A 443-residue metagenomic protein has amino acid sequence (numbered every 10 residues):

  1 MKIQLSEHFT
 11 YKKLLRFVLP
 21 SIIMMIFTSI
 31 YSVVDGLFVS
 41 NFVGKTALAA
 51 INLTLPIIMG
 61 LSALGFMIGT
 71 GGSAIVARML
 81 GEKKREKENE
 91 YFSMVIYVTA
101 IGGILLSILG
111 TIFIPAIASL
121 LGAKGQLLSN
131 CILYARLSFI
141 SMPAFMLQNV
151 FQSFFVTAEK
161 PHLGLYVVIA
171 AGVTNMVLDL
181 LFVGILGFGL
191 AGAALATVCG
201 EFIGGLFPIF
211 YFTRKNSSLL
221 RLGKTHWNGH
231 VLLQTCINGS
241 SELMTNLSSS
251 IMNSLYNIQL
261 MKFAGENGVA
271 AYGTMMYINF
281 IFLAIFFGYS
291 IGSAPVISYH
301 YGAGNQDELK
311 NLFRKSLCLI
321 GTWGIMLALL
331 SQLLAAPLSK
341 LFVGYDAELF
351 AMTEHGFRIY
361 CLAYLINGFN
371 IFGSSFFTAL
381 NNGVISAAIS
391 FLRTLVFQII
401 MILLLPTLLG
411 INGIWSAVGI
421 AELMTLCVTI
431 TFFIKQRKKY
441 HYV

Functional and structural regions predicted by a protein language model:
M1-V18, V76-S141, I185-S240, I297-A363 (+1 more regions): Short alpha-helical transmembrane segments in multi-pass integral membrane proteins
S6-V43, P56-G71, I75, M79 (+5 more regions): N-terminal transmembrane alpha-helices
R16-D35, L137, Q148, A171 (+5 more regions): Transmembrane helical elements of multi-pass membrane transporters/channels
L19, I23, T54-I57, Y97 (+15 more regions): Hydrophobic residues within alpha-helical transmembrane segments of multi-pass solute transporters/permease subunits
I30-L48, A118-G125, L181-F188, L247-Y277 (+4 more regions): Helix-terminus/linker motif at the lipid-water interface of multi-pass membrane proteins
L48-I108, F145-L163, A271-L329, L333-A335 (+1 more regions): Small-residue-rich hydrophobic transmembrane alpha-helices
G60-A63, N175-L180, G205-I209, F280-A284 (+3 more regions): Hydrophobic transmembrane alpha-helices of multi-pass small-molecule transporters
G69, L137-V156, V167-G172, A193-L206 (+4 more regions): Short runs within selected transmembrane alpha-helices of multi-pass transporters and secretion channels
